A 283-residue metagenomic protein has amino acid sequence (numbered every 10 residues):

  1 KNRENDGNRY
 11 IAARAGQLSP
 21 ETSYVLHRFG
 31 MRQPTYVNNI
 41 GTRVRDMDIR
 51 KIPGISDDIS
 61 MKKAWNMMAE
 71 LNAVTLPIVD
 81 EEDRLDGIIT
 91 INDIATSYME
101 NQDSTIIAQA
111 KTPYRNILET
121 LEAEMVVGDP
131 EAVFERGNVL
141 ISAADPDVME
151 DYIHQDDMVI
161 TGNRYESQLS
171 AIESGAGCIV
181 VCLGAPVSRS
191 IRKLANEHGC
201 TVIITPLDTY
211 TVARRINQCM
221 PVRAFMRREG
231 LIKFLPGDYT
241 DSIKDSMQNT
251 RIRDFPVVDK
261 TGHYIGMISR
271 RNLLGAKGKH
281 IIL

Functional and structural regions predicted by a protein language model:
K1-M67, N72-A73, E81, D86 (+1 more regions): Replace "Mg2+/Mn2+-dependent" with "divalent metal-dependent
I11, P34-Y36, L76-P77, M158-T161 (+4 more regions): Short hydrophobic alpha-helical runs that function as membrane-insertion/retention elements
A15-L18, G41, E81, I91-I94 (+6 more regions): Short, ordered loop/turn segments at secondary-structure junctions
E21-T22, P186-K193: Short, glycine/polar-rich helix-capping loops at beta-to-alpha or helix-loop-helix junctions that flank or form
T35-M67, V79, Y114-V127, E131-Y165 (+6 more regions): Bateman/CBS regulatory modules and CBS-like beta-alpha motifs in cytosolic regions of diverse proteins
M47, M68, L76-I94, M247 (+1 more regions): A glycine-centered beta-loop-beta connector
I91-I107, A213, R271-L283: A short, polar/charged loop-to-alpha-helix boundary motif
S104, R192, E197-R227: Long, charge-dense
